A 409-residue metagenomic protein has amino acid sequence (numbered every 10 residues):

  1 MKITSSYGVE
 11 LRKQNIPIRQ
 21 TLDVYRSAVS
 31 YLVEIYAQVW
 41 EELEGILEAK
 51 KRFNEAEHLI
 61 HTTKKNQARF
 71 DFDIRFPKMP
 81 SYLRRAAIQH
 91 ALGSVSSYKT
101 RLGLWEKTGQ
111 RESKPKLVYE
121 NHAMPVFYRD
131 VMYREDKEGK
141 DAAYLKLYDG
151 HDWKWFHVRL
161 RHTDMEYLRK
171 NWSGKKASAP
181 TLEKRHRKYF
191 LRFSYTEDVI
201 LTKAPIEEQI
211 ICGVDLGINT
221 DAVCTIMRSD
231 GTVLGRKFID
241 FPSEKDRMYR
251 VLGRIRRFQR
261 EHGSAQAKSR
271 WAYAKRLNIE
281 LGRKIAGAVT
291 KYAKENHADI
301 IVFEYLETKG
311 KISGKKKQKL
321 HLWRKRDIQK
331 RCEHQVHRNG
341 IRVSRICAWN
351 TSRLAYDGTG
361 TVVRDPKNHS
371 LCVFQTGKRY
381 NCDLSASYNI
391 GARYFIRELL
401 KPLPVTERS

Functional and structural regions predicted by a protein language model:
M1-S409: Nucleic-acid substrate recognition interfaces
